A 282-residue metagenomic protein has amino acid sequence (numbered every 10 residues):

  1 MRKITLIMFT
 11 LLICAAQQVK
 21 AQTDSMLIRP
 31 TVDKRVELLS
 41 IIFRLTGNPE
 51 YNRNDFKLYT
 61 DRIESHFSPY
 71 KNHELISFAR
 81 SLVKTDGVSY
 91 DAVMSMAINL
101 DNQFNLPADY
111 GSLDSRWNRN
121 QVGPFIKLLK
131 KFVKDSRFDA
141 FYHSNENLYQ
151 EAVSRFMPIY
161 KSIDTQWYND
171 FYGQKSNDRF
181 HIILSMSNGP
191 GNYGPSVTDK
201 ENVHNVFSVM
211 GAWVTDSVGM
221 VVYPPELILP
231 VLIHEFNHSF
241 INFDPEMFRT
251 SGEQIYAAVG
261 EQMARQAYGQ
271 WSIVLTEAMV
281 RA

Functional and structural regions predicted by a protein language model:
M1-S25: Bacterial Sec-dependent N-terminal signal peptides
Q22-Q103: N-terminal mature-domain "stem" immediately C-terminal to a signal peptide or N-terminal signal-anchor/transmembrane
L75-T165: Long, mid-chain structured domain cores
N145-V206: Auxiliary, metal-adjacent structural segments of Zn-dependent hydrolase domains
W167-Y172, L275-A282: An active-site-proximal "capping" alpha-helix that borders the catalytic cofactor pocket
A212-L232: Short pre-active-site segment immediately N-terminal to the catalytic Zn-binding motif
E226-E246: Active-site recognition of the HExxH zinc-binding catalytic motif
N242-S272: Post-HEXXH active-site segment of zinc metalloproteases
